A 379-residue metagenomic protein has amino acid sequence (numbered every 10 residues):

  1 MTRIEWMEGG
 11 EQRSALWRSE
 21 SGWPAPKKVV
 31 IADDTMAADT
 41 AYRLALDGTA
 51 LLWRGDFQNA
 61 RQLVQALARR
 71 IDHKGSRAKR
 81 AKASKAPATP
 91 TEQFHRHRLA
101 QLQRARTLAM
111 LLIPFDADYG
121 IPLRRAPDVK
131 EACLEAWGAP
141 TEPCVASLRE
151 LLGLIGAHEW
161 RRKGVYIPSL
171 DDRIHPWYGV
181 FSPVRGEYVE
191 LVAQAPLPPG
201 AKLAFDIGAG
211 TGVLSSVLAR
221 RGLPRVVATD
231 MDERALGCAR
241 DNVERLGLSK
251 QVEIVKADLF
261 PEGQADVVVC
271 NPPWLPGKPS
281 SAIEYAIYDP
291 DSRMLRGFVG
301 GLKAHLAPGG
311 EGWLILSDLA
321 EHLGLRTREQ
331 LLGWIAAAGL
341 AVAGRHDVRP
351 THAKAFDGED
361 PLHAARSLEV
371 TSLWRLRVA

Functional and structural regions predicted by a protein language model:
T2-G22, P26-A37, A41-V165: N-terminal auxiliary segments of SAM/dcSAM-dependent transferases
D128-L203, I207-V217, R366-L368: SAM-dependent Rossmann-like transferase core, predominantly class I methyltransferases with a strong bias toward
R185-C270, P276: Conserved SAM/SAH cofactor-binding pocket of Class I
A235, P272-G297: Mobile active-site "lid"/loop adjacent to the S-adenosyl-L-methionine
L295-P308: A short glycine-rich, Lys/Arg-flanked "PGG" loop and its adjoining helix->strand segment in the class I
G310-L316: Conserved beta-strand signature within the Rossmann-like core of class I S-adenosyl-L-methionine
L319-L331: Conserved class I S-adenosyl-L-methionine
L331-V378: Class I S-adenosyl-L-methionine
